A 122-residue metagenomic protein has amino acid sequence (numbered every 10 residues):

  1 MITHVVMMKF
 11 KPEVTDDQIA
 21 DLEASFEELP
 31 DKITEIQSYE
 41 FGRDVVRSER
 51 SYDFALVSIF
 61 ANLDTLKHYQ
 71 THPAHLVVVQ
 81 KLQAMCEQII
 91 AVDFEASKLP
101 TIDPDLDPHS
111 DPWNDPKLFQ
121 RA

Functional and structural regions predicted by a protein language model:
M1-D53, A61-T71, E87, F94-A122: Short S/T/G/P-rich N-terminal loop/turn motif that feeds into the first structured element of a domain
Q70, V79-L82: Short, flexible helix/strand-to-coil boundary loops that buttress conserved ligand/catalytic motifs in alpha/beta
V79, V92-F94: Short, hydrophobic secondary-structure boundary micro-motifs
